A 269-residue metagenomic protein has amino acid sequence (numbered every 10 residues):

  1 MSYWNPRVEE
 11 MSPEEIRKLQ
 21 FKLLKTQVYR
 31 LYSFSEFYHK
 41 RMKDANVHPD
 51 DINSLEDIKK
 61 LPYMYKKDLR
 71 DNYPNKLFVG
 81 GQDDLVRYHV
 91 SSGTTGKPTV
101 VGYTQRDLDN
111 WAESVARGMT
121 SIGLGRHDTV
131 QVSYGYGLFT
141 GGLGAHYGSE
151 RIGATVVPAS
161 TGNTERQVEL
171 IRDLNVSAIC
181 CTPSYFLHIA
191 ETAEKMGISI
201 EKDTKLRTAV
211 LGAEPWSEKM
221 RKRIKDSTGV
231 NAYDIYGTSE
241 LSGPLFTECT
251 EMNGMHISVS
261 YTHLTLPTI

Functional and structural regions predicted by a protein language model:
M1-V90, T95-E113, T120-S121: Nucleotide 5′-phosphate-binding alpha/beta core
L31, V130, I179, L264: Residue-level signal for inorganic ion chemistry
S91, T262-T268: Conserved small/polar residues in nucleotide/adenosyl-binding loops
T120-A154: Conserved AMP-binding loop of ANL adenylate-forming enzymes
V156-I171: ATP-dependent adenylate-forming carboxylate-activation enzymes
N175-S177: Proline-aspartate-enriched helix->loop->beta-strand connector
E201-M252: Gly/Ser/Thr-rich phosphate-binding loop
